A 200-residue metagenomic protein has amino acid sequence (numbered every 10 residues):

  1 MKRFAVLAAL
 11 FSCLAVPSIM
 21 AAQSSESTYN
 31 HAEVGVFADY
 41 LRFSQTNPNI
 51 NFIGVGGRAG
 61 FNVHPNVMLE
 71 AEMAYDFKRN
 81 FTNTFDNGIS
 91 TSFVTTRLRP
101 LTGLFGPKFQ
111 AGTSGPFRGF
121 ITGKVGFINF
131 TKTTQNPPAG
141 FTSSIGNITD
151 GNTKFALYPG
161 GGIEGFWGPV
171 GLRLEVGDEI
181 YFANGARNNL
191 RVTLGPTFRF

Functional and structural regions predicted by a protein language model:
M1-T28: Cleavable N-terminal export/targeting peptides
R3, G56, L104: Short amphipathic alpha-helical/adjacent loop interface patches that line ligand and macromolecule-binding sites
A21-F61: Short glycine/proline- and aromatic-enriched beta-strand/turn motifs that initiate or cap beta-hairpins
Q23-S24, G35-Y40, G60-G140, F155 (+4 more regions): Gram-negative (and chloroplast) outer-membrane scaffold detector with strong preference for beta-barrel transmembrane
E26-T28, T46-F52, S92-R99, S144-T153 (+1 more regions): Replace "Gram-negative outer membrane beta-barrel proteins" with "bacterial and organellar outer membrane beta-barrel
G140-G146, Y158: Short, local alpha-helical segments
P159-L174: Surface-exposed extracellular loop regions of Gram-negative outer-membrane beta-barrel proteins
V176-Y181: Low-complexity, intrinsically disordered Gly/Pro/Thr-rich segments
